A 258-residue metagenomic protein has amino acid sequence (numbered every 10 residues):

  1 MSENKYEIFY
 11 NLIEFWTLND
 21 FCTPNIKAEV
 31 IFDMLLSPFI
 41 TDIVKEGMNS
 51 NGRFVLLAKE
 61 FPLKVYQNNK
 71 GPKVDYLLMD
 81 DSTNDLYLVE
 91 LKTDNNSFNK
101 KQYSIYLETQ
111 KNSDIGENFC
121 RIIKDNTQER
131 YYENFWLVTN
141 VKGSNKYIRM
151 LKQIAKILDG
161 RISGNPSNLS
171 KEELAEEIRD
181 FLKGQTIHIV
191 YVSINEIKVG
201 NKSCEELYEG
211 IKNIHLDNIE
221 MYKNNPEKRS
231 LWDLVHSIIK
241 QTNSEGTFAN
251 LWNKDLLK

Functional and structural regions predicted by a protein language model:
M1-K258: Charged, terminal alpha-helix-loop-beta segments that serve as non-catalytic nucleic-acid engagement and/or assembly
